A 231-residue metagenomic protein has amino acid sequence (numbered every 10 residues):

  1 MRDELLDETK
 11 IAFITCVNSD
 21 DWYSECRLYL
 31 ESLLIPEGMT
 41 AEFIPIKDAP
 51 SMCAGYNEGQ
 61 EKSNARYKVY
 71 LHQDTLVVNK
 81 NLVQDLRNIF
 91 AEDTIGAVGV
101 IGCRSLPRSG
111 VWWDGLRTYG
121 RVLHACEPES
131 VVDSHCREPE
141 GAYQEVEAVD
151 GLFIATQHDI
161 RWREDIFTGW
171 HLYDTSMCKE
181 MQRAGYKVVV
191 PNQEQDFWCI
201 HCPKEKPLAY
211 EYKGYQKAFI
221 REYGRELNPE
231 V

Functional and structural regions predicted by a protein language model:
R2-L5, S19-I35: Short, well-formed alpha-helical segments that are part of the catalytic scaffolds of diverse glycosyltransferases
K10-W22: A conserved hydrophobic helix/loop-capping motif in glycosyltransferases and polysaccharide synthases
A49-S63: Glycine-rich, basic loop-to-helix element that forms the pyrophosphate-binding segment of sugar-nucleotide handling
K68: Short aromatic/hydrophobic "clamp" motif used to bind/position activated sugar donors
H72-L76: The conserved acidic donor/metal-binding loop of glycosyltransferases
K80-Y119: Conserved donor NDP-sugar-binding/catalytic core segment of glycosyltransferases
S130-T156: A recurrent flexible, glycine/aromatic-enriched loop bordering the glycosyltransferase active site that acts as
D165-V231: C-terminal catalytic/acceptor-binding lobe
